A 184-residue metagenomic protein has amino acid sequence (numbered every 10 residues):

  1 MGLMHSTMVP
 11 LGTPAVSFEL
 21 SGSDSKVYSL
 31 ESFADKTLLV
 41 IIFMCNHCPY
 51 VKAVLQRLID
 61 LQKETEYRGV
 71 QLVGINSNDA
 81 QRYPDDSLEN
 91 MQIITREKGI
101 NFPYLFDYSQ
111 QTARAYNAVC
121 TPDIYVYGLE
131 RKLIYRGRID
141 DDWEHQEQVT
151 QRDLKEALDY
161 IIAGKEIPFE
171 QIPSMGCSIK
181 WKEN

Functional and structural regions predicted by a protein language model:
M1-Q171, S178-N184: Chalcogenol-based redox active-site neighborhoods
